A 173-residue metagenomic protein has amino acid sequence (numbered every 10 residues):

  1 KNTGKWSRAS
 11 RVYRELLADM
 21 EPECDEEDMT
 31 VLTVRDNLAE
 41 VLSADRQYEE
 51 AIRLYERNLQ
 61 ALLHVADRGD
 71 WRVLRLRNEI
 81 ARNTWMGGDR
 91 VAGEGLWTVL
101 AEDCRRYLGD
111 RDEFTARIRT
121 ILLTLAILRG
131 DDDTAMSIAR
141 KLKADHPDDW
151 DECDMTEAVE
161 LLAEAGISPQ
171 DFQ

Functional and structural regions predicted by a protein language model:
K1-Q173: Intrinsic-disorder-linked linear interaction elements in eukaryotic regulatory proteins
